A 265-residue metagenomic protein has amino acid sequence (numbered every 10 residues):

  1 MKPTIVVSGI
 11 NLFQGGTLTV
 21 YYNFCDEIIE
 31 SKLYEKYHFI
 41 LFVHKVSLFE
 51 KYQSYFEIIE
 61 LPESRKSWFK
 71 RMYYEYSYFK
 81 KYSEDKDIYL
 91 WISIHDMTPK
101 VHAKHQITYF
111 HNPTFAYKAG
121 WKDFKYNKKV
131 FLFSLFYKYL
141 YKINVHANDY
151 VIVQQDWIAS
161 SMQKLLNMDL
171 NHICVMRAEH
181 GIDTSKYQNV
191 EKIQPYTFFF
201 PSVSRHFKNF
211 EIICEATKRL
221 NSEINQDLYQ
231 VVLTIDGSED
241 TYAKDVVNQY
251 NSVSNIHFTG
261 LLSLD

Functional and structural regions predicted by a protein language model:
V6, Y21-E27, L33-M97: Active-site donor-binding segments of glycosyltransferases and PAPS-dependent sulfotransferases
V6-V7, E191-K208, C214-T217, V232: Conserved donor-binding/catalytic core segment of Leloir-type glycosyltransferases
I10-F13, P201-H206, G237-E239, L262: Short donor-sugar binding/catalytic loops of nucleotide-sugar-dependent glycosyltransferases, especially enzymes
G15-D26, R205-R219: A conserved mid-protein helix/loop that constitutes part of the nucleotide-sugar donor-binding site
F56-E57, K244-S263: Nucleotide-activated donor-binding/catalytic signature segment of Leloir-type glycosyltransferases, i.e., the conserved
T108-L135: Acceptor-binding helix/loop patch of EC 2.4 sugar-transfer enzymes, predominantly nucleotide-sugar-dependent
V130-V151: Membrane-proximal helix-turn-helix segments that form the acceptor-binding/catalytic region of lipid-linked
H146-Y187: Donor nucleotide-sugar binding/catalytic pocket of nucleotide-sugar-dependent glycosyltransferases
